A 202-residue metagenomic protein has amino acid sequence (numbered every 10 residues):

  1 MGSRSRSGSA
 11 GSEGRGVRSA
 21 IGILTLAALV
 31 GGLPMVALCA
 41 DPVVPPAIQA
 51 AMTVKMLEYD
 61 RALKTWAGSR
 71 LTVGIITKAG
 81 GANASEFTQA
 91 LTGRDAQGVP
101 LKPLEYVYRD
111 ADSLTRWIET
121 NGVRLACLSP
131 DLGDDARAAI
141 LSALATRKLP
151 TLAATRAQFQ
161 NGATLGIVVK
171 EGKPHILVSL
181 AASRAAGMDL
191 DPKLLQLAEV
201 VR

Functional and structural regions predicted by a protein language model:
G2-R6, R18-T25, P34-R202: Short hydrophobic alpha-helices and adjacent helix-cap/hinge residues
A10-E13, V17: Acidic, Ala/Val/Gly-enriched low-complexity intrinsically disordered segments
